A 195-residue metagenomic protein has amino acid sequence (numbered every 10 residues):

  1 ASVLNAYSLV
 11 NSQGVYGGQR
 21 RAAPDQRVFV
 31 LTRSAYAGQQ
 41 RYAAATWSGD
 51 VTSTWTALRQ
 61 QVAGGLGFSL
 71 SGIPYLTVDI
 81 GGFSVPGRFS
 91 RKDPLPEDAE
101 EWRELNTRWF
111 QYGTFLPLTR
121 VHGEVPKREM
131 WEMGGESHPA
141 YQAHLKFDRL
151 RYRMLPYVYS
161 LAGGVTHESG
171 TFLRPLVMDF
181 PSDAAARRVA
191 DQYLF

Functional and structural regions predicted by a protein language model:
A1-F195: Catalytic-domain carbohydrate-binding cleft regions of carbohydrate-active enzymes
